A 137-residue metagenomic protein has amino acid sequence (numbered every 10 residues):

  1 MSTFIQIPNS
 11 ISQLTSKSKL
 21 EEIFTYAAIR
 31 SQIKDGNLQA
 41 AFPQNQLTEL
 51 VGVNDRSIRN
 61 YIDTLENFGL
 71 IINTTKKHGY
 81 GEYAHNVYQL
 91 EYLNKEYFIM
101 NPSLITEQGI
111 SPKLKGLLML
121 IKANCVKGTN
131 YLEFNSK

Functional and structural regions predicted by a protein language model:
M1-L50, E66-I72, H78-S136: Short recognition helix of helix-turn-helix/winged-helix DNA-binding domains
S57, T74-T75: A generic structural-conservation signal
R59-D63: Short, hydrophobic-biased segments on the C-terminal half of alpha helices that form "recognition helices"
